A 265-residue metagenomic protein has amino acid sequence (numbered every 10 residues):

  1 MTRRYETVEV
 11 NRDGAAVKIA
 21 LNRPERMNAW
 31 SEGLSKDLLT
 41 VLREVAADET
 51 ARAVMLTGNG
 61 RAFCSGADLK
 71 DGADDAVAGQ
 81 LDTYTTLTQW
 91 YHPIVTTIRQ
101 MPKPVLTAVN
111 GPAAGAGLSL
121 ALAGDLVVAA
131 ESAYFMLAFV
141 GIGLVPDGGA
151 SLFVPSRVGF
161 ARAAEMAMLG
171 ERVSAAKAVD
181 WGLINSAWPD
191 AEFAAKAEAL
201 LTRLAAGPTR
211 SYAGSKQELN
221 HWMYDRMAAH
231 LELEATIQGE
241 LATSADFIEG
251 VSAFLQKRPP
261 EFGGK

Functional and structural regions predicted by a protein language model:
M1-N59, T96: Conserved CoA-thioester-binding segment of acyl-CoA-metabolizing enzymes
M1-Y5, S252-K265: Terminal low-complexity tails and localization/encapsulation signals of metabolic enzymes
I19, R23, L38, L56 (+6 more regions): Terminal peptide-recognition signature
W30, L87-W90, P146, P189 (+2 more regions): Residue-level signature of the cytosolic catalytic core of signaling kinases
L34-D37, L87-W90, F193, E234: Hydrophobic alpha-helical membrane-association signature
G58-T97, A113, G141-G143, R226: Glycine- (often His-adjacent) and acidic-residue-rich active-site loop that binds/positions the CoA thioester
T96-Y212, A235-S244, E249-S252, Q256-R258: Crotonase-fold acyl-CoA enzyme core
K216-D225: Short, charged, surface-exposed hinge/linker loops at domain edges that act as mobile lids or interdomain connectors
